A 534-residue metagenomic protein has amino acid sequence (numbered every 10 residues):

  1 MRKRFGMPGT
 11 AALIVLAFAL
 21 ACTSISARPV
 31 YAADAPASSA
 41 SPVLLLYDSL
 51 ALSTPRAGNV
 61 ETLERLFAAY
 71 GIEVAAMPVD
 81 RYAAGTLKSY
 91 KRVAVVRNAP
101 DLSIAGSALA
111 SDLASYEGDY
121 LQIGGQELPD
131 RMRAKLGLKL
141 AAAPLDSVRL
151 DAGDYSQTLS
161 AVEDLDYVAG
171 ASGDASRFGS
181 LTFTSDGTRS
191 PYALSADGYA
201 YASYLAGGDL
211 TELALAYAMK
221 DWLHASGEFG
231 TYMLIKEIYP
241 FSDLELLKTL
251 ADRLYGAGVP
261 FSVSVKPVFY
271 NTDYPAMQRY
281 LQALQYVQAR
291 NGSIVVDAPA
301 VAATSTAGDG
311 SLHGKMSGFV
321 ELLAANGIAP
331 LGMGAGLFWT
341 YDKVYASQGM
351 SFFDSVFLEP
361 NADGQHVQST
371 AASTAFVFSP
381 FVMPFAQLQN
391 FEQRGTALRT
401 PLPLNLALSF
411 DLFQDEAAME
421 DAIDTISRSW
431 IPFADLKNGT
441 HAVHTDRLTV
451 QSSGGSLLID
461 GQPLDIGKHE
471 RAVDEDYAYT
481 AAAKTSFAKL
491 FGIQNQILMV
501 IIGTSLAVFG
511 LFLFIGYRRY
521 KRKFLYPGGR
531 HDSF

Functional and structural regions predicted by a protein language model:
S41-V43, S89-V93, G118-D119, G137-P144 (+1 more regions): A glycine-centered loop/beta-turn motif at secondary-structure junctions
P42-E73: Short, charged N-terminal beta->alpha structural module
P42-S49, I123-D130, A134, G258-S355 (+2 more regions): Metal-dependent polysaccharide deacetylase catalytic core of the NodB/CE4 family, i.e., the active-site-bearing domain
Y47-D48, K88-R133: Short alpha-beta junction capping motif
E64-S89, P384-T396: A short, well-structured beta->alpha microelement
A206-Y286, A300-A302: Active-site beta->alpha N-cap acidic-glycine motif
A218-G227, Y232, D252-N271, S355-Q368 (+1 more regions): C-terminal domain-boundary segment and adjacent tail
R522-F534: Cytoplasmic C-terminal tails of single-pass
